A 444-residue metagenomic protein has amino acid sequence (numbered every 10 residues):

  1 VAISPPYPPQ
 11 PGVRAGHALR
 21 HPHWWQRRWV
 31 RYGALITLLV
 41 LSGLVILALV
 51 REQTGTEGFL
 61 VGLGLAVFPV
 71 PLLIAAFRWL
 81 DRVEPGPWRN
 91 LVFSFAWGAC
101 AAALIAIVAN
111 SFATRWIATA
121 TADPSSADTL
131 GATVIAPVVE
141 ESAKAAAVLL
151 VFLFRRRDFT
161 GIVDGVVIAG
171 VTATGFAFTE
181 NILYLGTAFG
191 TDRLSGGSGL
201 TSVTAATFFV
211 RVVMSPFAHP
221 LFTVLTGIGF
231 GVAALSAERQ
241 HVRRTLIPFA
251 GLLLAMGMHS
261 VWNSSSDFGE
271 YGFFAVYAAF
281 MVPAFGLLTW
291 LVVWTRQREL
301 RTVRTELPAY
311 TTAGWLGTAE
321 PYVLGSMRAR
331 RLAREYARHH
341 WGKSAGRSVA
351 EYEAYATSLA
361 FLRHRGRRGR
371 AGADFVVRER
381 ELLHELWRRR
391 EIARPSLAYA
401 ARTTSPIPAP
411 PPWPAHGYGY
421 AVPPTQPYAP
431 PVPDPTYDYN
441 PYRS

Functional and structural regions predicted by a protein language model:
V1-S444: Hydrophobic alpha-helical segments at protein termini of multi-pass membrane proteins
